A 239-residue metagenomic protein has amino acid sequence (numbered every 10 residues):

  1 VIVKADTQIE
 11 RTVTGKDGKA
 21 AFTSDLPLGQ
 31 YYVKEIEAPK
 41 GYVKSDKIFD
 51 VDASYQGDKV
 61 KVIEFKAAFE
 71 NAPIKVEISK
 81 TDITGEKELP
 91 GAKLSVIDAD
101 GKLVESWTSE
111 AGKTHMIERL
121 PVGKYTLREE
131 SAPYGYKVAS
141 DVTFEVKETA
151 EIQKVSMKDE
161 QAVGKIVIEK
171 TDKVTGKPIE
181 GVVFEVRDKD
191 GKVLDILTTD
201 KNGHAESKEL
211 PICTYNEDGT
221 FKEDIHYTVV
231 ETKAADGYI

Functional and structural regions predicted by a protein language model:
V1-I239: Solvent-exposed loop/turn and edge beta-strand elements of beta-rich ligand-binding domains
